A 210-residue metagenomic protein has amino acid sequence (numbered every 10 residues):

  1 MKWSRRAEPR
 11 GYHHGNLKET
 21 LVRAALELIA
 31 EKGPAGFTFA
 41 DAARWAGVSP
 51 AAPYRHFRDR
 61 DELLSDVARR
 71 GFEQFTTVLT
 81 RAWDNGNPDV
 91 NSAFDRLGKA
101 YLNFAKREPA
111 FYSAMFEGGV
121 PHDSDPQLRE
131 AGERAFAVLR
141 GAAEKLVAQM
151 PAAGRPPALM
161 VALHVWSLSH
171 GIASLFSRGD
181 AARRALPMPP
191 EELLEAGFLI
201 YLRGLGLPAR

Functional and structural regions predicted by a protein language model:
M1-N16, A209-R210: N-terminal intrinsically disordered/low-complexity leader segments
L17-L26, A42, V67-F75, L79: Generic hydrophobic, amphipathic alpha-helix propensity
T20, L28-E62: Helix-turn-helix
I29, L64-G71, M115, A131: Alpha-helical DNA-contacting segments of helix-turn-helix folds
T80, D123-Q149, L159-L163, E191-R203: Amphipathic alpha-helical packing segments from all-alpha helical-bundle domains
T80-A110, A152-V165: Hydrophobic alpha-helical connector segments
N103, A110-G141, R183-P187: Short secondary-structure transition hinges
K145, V165-R184, Y201-R210: Amphipathic C-terminal alpha-helical segment
